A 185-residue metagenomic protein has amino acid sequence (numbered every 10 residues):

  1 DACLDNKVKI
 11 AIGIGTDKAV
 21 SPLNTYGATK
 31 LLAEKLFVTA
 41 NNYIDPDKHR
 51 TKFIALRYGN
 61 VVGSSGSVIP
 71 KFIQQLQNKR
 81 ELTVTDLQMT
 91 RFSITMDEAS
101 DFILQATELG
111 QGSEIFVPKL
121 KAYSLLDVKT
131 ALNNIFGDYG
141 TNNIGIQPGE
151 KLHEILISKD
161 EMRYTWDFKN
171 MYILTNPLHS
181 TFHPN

Functional and structural regions predicted by a protein language model:
D1-T51: N-terminal Rossmann-like NAD(P)+-binding domain of SDR-like oxidoreductases, especially those catalyzing
T39-N185: Strand-loop microenvironment adjacent to phosphate/nucleotide-handling motifs in alpha/beta enzyme folds
